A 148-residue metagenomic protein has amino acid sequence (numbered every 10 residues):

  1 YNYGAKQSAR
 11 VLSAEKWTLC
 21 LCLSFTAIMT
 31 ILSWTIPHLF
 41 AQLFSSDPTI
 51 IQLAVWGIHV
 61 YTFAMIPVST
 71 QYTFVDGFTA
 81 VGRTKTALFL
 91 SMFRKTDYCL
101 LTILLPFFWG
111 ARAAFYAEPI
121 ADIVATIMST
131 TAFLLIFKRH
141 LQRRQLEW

Functional and structural regions predicted by a protein language model:
Y1-A64, L104-W148: Short alpha-helical transmembrane segments in multi-pass integral membrane proteins
L32, T70, T96-L100: Residue positions within transmembrane alpha-helices of multi-pass solute transporters
I36, I58, V75, G82 (+2 more regions): Residue-level micro-sites within transmembrane alpha helices that shape and flank functional polar/acidic positions
L39, T62, F74, L88 (+1 more regions): Hydrophobic alpha-helical segments typical of transmembrane helices and their membrane-interface/capping positions
M65-F93: Membrane-interface junctions at transmembrane-helix termini in multi-pass inner-membrane proteins
T84-T86, C99-L101, R112: A short pocket-lining beta-strand/turn micro-motif at the edge of beta-sheets
L90-M92, L101-T102, L146: Enrichment for repetitive, rod-forming helical segments
